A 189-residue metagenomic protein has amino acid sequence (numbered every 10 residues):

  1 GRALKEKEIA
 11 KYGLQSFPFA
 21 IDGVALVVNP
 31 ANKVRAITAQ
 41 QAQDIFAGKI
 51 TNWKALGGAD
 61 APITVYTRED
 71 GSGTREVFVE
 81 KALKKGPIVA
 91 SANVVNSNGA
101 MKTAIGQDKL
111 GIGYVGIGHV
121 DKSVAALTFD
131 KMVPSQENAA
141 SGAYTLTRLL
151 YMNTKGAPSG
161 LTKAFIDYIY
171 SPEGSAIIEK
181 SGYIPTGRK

Functional and structural regions predicted by a protein language model:
G1-K189: Exported/periplasmic ABC-transporter solute-binding proteins
